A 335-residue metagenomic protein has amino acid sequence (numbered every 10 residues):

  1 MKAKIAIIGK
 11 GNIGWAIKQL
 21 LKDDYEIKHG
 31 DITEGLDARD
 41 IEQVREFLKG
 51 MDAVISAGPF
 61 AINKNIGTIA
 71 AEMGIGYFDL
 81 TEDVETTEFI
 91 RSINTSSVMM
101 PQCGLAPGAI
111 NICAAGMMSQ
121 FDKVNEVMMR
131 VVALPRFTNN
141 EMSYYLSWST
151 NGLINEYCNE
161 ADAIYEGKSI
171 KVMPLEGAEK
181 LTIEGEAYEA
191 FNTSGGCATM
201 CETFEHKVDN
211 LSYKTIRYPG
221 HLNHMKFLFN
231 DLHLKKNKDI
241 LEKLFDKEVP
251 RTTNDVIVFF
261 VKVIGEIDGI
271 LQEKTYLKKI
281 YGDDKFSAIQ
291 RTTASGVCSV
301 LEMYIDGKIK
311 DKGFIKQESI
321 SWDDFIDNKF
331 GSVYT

Functional and structural regions predicted by a protein language model:
I5-G9: Conserved N-terminal Rossmann-fold NAD(P)-binding element of oxidoreductases
I13: Hydrophobic/small residue at the entry helix of a nucleotide-binding pocket
D31-E42: Adenosine-cofactor binding site in Rossmann-like domains, unifying the SAM/SAH pocket of S-adenosylmethionine-dependent
R45-K49, A71: A short, aliphatic-rich alpha-helical micro-motif
A53-G67, G74, D79-T86: N-terminal glycine-rich "phosphate-gripper" loop used for MgATP/nucleotide binding and carboxylate activation
M73-I75, S96-S97: A short helix->loop->beta-strand "cap" motif at the edges of active sites that frequently abuts
L80-P101: Rossmann-fold NAD(P)-binding glycine/threonine-rich loop
Q120-T335: C-terminal catalytic/substrate-binding lobe primarily of soluble NAD(P)-dependent oxidoreductases
